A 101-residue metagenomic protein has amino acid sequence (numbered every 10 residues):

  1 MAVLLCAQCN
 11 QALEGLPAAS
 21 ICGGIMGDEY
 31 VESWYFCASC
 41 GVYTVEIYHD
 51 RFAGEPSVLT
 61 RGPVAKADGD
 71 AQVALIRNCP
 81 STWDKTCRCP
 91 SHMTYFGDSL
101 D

Functional and structural regions predicted by a protein language model:
M1-Y30, W34, V45-F52, T60-Q72: Short recognition patches in nucleic-acid-associated and regulatory proteins
C6-C9, C37-C40, C79, C87-C89: Disulfide-bonded cysteines in secreted/extracellular proteins and peptides
Q11-E14, V42-V45, D84, H92-T94: Mature cores of small secreted peptide/protein domains
D50-D101: Short, intrinsically disordered terminal segments enriched in charged and Pro/Gly residues
